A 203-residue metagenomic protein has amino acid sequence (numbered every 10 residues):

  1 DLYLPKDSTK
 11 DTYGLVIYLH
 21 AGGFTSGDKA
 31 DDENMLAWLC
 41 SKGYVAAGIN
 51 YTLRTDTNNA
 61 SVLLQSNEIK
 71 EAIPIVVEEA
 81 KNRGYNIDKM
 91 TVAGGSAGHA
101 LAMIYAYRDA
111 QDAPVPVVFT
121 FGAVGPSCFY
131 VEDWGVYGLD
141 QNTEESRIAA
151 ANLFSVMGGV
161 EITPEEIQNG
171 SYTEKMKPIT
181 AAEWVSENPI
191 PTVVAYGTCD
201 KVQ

Functional and structural regions predicted by a protein language model:
D1-Q203: Alpha/beta-hydrolase superfamily serine-hydrolase fold, recognizing
